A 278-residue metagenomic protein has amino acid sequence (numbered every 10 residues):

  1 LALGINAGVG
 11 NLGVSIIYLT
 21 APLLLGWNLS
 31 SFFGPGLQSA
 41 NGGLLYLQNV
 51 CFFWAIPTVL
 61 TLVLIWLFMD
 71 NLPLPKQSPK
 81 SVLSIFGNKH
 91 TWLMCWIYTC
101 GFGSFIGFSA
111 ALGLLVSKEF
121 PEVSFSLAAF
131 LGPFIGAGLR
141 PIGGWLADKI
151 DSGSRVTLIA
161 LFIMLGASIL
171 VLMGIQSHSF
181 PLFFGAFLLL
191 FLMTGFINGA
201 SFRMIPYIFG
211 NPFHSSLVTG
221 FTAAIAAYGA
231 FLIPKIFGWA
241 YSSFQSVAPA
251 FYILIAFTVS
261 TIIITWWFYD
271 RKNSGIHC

Functional and structural regions predicted by a protein language model:
L1-L25, L29, A223-I233: Glycine-rich segments within core transmembrane alpha-helices of 12-TM secondary carriers
G26, W54-P75, I264-F268: C-terminal membrane-cytosol helix-exit motif in multi-pass small-molecule transporters
G26-A55, F237-T258: A membrane-interface helix-boundary motif in multi-pass transporters
D70-C95: Juxtamembrane intracellular "pre-TM" segments in multi-pass secondary transporters
K89-P141, F202: Extracytoplasmic gate region of multi-pass secondary transporters
R140-S152: Helix-to-loop junctions at the C-terminal end of transmembrane segments in multipass secondary transporters
G153-S201: C-terminal transmembrane helical hairpin of 12-TM major facilitator-type secondary transporters
F209-S246: A late C-terminal transmembrane helix in Major Facilitator Superfamily
